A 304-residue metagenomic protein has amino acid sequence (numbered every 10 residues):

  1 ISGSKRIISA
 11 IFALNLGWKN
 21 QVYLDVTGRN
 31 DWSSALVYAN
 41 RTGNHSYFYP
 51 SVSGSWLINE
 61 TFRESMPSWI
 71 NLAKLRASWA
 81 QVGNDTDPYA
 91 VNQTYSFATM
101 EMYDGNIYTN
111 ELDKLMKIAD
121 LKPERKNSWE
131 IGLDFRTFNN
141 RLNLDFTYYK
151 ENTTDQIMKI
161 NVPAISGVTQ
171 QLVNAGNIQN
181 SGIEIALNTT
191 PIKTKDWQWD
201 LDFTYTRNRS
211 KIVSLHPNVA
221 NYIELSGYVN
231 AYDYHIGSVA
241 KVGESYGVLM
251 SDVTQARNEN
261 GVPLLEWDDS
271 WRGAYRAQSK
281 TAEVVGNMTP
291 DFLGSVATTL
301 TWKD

Functional and structural regions predicted by a protein language model:
I1-I236, S295-L300: Extracellular/periplasmic, surface-exposed regions of secreted and cell-surface proteins
I1-S2, M100-M116, V229-N287: Flexible glycine-rich, low-complexity coil/linker segments exposed to the extracellular/periplasmic environment
M288-D304: Glycine-rich, aromatic-lined ligand/substrate-binding cores of catalytic and carbohydrate-binding domains
